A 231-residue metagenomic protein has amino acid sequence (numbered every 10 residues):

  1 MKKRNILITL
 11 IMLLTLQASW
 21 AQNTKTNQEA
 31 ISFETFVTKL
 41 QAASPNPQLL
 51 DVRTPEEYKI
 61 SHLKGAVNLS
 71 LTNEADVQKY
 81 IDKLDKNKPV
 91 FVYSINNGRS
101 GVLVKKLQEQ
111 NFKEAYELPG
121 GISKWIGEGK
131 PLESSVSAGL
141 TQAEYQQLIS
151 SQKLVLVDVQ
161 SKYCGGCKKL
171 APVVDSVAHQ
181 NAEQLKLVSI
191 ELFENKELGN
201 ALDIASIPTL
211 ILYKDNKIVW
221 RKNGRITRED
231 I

Functional and structural regions predicted by a protein language model:
K2-R4, Q22-T35, A43-P47, P55-P89 (+5 more regions): Rhodanese-like catalytic fold shared by cysteine-dependent sulfurtransferases and DSP/PTP-type phosphatases
I8-S19: Bacterial N-terminal signal peptides
S94, C164-C167: Short cysteine clusters
Q110-K113, H179-Q184: Short helix-capping segments at alpha-helix termini
G166-N181: Typically the conserved alpha-helix immediately C-terminal to a functionally engaged Cys/Sec in thioredoxin-like
V177, L192-G199: Structural microenvironment flanking redox-active thiols in thiol-disulfide oxidoreductases
K186-V188: Conserved Rossmann-like nucleotide-binding pocket used by diverse enzymes that bind dinucleotide cofactors
S206: Glycine-rich phosphate-binding loop
